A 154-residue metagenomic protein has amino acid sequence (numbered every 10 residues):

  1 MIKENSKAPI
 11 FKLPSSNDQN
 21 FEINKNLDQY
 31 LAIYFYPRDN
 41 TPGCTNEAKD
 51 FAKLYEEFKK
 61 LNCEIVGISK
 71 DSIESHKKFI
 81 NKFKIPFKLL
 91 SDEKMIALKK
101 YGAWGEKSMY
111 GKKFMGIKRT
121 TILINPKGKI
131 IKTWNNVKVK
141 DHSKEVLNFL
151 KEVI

Functional and structural regions predicted by a protein language model:
M1-I154: Chalcogenol-based redox active-site neighborhoods
